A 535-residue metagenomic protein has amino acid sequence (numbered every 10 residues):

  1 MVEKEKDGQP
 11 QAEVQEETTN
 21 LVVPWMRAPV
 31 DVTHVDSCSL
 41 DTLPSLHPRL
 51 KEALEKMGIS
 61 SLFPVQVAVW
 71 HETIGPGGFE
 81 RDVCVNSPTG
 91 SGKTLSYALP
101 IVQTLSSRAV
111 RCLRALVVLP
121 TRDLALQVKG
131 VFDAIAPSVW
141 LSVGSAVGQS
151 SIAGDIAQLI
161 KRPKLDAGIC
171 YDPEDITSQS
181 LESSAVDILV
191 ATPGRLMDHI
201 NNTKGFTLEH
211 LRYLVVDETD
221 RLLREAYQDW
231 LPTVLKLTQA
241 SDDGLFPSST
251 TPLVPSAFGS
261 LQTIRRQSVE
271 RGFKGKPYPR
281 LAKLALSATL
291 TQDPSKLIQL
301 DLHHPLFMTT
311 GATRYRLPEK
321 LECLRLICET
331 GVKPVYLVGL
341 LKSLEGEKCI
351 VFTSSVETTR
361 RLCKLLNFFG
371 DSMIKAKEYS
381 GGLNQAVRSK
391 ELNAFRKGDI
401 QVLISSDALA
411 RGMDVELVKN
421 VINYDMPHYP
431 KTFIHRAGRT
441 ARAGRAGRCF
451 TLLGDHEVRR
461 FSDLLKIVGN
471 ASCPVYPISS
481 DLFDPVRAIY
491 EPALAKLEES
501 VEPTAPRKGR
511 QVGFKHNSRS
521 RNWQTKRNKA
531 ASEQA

Functional and structural regions predicted by a protein language model:
M1-D82, W140, A146-G148, L159-D187 (+3 more regions): N-terminal intrinsically disordered, low-complexity tails of helicases
F79-S91, V102-G130, P137-A146, E209-R212 (+2 more regions): Conserved SF1/SF2 helicase motif Ia
V110-D198, L211, I374-Y379: Conserved nucleic-acid-binding Ia/Ib motif block in the N-terminal RecA-like helicase ATPase lobe
G144, G154, D293-V332: Interdomain hinge/linker at the junction between the two RecA-like core domains of SF2 helicases
P193, H210, D217-T219, S406 (+2 more regions): Walker B catalytic acidic pair
F206-G311, L464: Post-DEXD/H (motif II) to motif III coupling segment of the RecA-like Helicase ATP-binding lobe
A240, R271-K274, Y278-L281, Q299 (+9 more regions): Arginine-glycine-biased low-complexity disordered regions
E270, L317-F369: Conserved interdomain hinge at the start of the Helicase C-terminal
